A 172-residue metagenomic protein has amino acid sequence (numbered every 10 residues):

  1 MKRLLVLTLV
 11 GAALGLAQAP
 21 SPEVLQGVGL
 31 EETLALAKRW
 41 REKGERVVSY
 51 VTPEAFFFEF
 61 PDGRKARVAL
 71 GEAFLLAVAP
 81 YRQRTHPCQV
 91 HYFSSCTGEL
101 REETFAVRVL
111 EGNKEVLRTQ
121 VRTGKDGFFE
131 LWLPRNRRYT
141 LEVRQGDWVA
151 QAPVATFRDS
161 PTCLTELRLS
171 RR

Functional and structural regions predicted by a protein language model:
L4-A13: Sec-dependent N-terminal signal peptides
A19-Y81: N-terminal secretory signal peptides
V68-L70, F74-R82, R158-R172: Extracellular beta-sheet/turn segments enriched in Thr/Pro/Gly and aliphatic residues
L70-G124: Mid-length scaffold segments of soluble, non-membrane domains
T123-L131: Glycine-centered loop-to-beta-strand initiation motif
E130-R138: Short Pro-Gly-centered beta-turn/loop motif in secreted/extracellular proteins
R137-G146: A short, solvent-exposed beta-strand micro-motif common in secreted/extracellular proteins
G146-A152: Short acidic/polar inter-strand loop motif in beta-rich domains
